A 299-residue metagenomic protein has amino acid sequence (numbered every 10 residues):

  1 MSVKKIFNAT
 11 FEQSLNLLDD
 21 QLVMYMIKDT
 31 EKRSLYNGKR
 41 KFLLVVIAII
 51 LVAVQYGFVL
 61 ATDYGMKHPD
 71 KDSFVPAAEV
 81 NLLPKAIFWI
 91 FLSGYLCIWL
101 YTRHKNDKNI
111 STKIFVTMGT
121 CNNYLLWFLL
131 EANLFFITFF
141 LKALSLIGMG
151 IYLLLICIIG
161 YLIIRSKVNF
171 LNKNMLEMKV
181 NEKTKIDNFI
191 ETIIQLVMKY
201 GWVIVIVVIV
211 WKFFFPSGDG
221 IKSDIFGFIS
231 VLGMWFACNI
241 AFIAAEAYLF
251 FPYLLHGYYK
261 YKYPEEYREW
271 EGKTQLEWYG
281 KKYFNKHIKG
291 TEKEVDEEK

Functional and structural regions predicted by a protein language model:
M1-I27, M175-M178: Short, charged cytosolic
F11-L15, G57-D63, F88-H104, C157-E177: Membrane-water interface of transmembrane alpha-helices
D29-L51, T117-Y124, T184-V208: Loop-to-transmembrane boundary segments
L51-G57, L125-G150, G201-F226: Alpha-helical transmembrane segments and their membrane-interface junctions in multi-pass membrane proteins
D72-I90, L141-I164: Alpha-helical transmembrane segments
A86-L125, M178-Y200, E246: Cytosolic-side membrane-entry/anchor segment at the start of a transmembrane helix
V168-I190, Y261-E271: Juxtamembrane inter-helical linkers in multi-pass membrane proteins
L196-K299: C-terminal transmembrane-bundle signature of multipass membrane proteins, characterized by strong activation on
